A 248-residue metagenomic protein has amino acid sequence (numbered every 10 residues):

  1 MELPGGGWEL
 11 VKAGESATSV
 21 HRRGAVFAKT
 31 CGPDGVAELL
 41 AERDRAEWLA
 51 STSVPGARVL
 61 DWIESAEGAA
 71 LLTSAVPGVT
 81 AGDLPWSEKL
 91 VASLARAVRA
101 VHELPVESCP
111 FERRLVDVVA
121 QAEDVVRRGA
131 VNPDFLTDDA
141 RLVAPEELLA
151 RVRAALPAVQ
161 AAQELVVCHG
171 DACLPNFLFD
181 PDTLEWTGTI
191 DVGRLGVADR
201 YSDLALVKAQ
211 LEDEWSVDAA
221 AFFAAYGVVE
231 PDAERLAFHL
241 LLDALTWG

Functional and structural regions predicted by a protein language model:
M1-W8: Juxta-kinase regulatory segment immediately upstream of eukaryotic protein kinase catalytic domains
G5, V54, A162-Q163: Short coil/loop residues immediately preceding or within conserved phosphate-binding loops of NTP-utilizing enzyme
K12, S16-G24, V59, A150-S202: Active-site acidic catalytic loop and adjacent metal/ATP-binding pocket of ATP-dependent phosphoryl transfer enzymes
K12-R114, V125: ATP-binding pocket architecture of kinase catalytic cores
V36, E164-V167, D180-F238: Active-site Asp-x-Gly
L40-R43, A92-R96, A150-R153, A205 (+1 more regions): Generic alpha-helical structural signal
I63, A81-E147, R151, P157 (+2 more regions): A cross-family kinase active-site recognition segment
E234-G248: Short, basic/aromatic-enriched C-terminal tail that caps enzymatic domains
